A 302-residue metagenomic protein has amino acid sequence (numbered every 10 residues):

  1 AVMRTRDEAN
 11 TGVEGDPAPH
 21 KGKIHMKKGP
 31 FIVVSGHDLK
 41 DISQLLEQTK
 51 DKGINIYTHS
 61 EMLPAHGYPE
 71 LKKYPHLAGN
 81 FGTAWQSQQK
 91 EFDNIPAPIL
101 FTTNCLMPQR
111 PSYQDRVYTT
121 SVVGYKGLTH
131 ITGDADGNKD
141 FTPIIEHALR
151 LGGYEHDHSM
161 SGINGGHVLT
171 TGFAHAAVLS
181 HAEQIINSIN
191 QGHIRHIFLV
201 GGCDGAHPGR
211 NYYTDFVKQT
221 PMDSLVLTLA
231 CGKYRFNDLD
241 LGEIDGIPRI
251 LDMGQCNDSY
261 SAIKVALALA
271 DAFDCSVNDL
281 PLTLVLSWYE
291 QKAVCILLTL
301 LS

Functional and structural regions predicted by a protein language model:
A1-I296, S302: Metallocofactor- and cofactor-centric catalytic cores in central/energy metabolism, strongly enriched
